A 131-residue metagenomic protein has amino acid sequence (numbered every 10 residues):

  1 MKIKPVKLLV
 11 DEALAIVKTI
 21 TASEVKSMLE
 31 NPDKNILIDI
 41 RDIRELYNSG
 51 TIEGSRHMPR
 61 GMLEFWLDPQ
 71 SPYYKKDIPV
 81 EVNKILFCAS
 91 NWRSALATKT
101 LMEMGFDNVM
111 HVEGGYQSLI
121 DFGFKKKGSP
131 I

Functional and structural regions predicted by a protein language model:
M1-N35, I43-K84, W92-I131: Rhodanese-like catalytic fold shared by cysteine-dependent sulfurtransferases and DSP/PTP-type phosphatases
I38: Active-site flanking residues adjacent to catalytic metal/cofactor-binding acidic residues
F87: Short, surface-exposed ligand- or partner-binding patches at beta-edge/loop junctions that are enriched in aromatics
